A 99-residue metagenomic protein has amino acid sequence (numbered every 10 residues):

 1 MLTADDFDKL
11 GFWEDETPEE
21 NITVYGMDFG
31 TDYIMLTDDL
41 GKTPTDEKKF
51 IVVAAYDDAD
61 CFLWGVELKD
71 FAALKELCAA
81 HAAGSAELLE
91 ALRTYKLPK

Functional and structural regions predicted by a protein language model:
M1-D32: Negatively charged, low-complexity tracts enriched in Asp/Glu with abundant Ser/Thr
M1-L2, L92-K99: Short intrinsically disordered terminal tails
T23, K42, L97-K99: Intervening/peripheral non-core polypeptide segments
D32-A79: Intrinsically disordered, low-complexity regulatory segments enriched in Ser/Thr/Pro and charged residues
A82-A83: Long, low-complexity acidic/proline-rich regions
E87-A91: Well-ordered alpha/beta subsegment
